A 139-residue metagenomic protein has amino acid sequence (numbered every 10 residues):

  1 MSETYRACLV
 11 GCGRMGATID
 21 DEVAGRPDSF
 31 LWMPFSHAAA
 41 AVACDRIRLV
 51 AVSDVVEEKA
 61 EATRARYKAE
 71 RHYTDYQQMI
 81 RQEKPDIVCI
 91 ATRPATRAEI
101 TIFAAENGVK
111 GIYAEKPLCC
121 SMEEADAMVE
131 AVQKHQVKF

Functional and structural regions predicted by a protein language model:
M1-R66: N-terminal Rossmann-like dinucleotide-binding module
V42, A65, I80-R81, A105: Non-catalytic positions within long, well-ordered alpha-helices that form the structural scaffold/packing of enzyme
R46-R48, K68, K84, G108: Short loop/turn motifs at secondary-structure junctions
L49-A51, R71, I87, G111: Residues at the N-termini of beta-strands
E61, Y76-Q77, T101: Short hydrophobic/charged patches on amphipathic alpha-helices used for structural packing and interfaces
A69-Y76: Conserved SAM-binding strand-loop segment of SAM-dependent methyltransferases
Q82, D86-I87, R93, A98-F139: Beta-strand-loop-alpha-helix segment that lines the small-molecule cofactor/substrate pocket of alpha/beta enzymes
